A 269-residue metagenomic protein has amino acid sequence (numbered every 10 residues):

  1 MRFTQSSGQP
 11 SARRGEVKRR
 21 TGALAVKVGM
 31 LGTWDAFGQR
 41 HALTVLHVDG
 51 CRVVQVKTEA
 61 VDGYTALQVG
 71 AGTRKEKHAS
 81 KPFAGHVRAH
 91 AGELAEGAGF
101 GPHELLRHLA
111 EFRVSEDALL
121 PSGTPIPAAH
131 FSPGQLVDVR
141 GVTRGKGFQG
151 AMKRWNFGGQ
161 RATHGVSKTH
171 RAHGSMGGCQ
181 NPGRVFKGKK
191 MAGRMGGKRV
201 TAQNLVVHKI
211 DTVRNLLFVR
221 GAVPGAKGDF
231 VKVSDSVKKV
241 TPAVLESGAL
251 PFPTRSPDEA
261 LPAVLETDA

Functional and structural regions predicted by a protein language model:
R2-A269: Extended basic (Lys/Arg/His-rich) segments that typically form rRNA-contacting surfaces in ribosomal proteins
